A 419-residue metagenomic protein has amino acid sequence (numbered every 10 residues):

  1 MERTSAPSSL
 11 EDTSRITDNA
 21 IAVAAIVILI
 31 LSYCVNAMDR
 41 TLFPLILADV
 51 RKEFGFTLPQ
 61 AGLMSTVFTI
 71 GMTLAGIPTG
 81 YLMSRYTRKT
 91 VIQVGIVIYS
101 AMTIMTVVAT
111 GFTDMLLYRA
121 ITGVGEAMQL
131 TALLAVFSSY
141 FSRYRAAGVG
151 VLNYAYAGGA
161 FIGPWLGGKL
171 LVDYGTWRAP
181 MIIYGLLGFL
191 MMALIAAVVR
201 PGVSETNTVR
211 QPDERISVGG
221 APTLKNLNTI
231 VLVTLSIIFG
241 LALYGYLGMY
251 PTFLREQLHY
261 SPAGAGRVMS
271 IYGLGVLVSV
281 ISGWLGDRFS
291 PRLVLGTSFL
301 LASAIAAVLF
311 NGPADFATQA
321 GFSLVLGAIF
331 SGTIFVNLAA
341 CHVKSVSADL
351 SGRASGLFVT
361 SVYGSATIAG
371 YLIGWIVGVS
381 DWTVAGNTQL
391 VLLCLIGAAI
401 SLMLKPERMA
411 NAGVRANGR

Functional and structural regions predicted by a protein language model:
L10-D18, G202-V231, R419: Juxtamembrane intracellular "pre-TM" segments in multi-pass secondary transporters
F43-P44, N228-S279: Extracytoplasmic gate region of multi-pass secondary transporters
L74-T110: Conserved MFS/SLC helix-loop-helix module at the cytosolic interface between two early adjacent transmembrane helices
A75-T87, S279-S290, V377: Helix-to-loop junctions at the C-terminal end of transmembrane segments in multipass secondary transporters
Y118-Y156: Cytoplasmic helix-loop-helix junction between adjacent transmembrane helices in 12-TM secondary transporters
L152-V199: Helix-loop-helix hairpin linking two adjacent transmembrane segments in secondary transporters
R292-L338: C-terminal transmembrane helical hairpin of 12-TM major facilitator-type secondary transporters
V343-W382: A late C-terminal transmembrane helix in Major Facilitator Superfamily
